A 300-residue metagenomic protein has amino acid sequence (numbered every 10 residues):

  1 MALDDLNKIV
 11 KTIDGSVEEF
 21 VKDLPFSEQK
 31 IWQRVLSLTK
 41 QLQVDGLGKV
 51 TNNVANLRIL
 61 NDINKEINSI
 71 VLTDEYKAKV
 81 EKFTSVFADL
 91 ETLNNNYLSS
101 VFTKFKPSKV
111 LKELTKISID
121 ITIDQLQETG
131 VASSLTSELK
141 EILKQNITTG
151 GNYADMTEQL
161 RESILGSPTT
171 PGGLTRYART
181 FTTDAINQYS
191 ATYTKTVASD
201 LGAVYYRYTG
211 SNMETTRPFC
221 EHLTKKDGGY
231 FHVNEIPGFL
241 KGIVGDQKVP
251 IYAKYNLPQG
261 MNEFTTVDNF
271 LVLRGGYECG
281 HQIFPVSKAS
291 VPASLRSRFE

Functional and structural regions predicted by a protein language model:
M1-T170, D268, F284-E300: N-terminal leader/targeting and assembly helices and adjacent pre-domain segments
T169-V291, R296: Acidic, glycine-rich two-metal-ion catalytic cores of nucleic acid-processing enzymes
